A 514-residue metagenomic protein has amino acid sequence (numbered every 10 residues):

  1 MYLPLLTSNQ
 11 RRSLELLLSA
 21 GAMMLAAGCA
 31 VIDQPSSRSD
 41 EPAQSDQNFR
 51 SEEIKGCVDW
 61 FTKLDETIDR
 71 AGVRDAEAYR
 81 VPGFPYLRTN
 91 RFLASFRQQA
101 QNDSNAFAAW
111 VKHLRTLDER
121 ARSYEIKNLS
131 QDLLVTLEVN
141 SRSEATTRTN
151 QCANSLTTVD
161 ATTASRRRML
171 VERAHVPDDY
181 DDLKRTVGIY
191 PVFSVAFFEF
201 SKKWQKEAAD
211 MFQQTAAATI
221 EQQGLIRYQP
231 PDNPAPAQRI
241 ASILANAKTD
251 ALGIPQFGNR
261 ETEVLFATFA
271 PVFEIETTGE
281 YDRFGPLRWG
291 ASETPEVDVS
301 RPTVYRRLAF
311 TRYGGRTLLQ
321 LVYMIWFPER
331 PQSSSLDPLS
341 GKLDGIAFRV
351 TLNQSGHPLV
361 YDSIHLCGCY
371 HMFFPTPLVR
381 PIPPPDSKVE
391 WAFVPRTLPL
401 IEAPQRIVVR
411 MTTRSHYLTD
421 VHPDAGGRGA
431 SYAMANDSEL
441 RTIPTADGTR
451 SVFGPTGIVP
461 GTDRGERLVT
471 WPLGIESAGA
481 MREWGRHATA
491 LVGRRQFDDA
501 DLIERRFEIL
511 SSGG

Functional and structural regions predicted by a protein language model:
Y2-L18: Bacterial N-terminal signal peptides that target proteins for export
A22-M23: Residue-level detector of intrinsically disordered terminal segments
A26-G28: C-terminal motif of bacterial Sec signal peptides marking the signal peptidase cleavage site
A30-D33: Bacterial signal peptide processing site
P35-I243, K342-D344, Q354-G514: Domain-length functional cores that host ligand/cofactor binding and catalytic or interaction surfaces in mature
P191, A270-P271, T317, G493: Glycine-centered secondary-structure boundary/capping sites
Q222-D298: Charged, compositionally biased non-catalytic regions
Y281-Y361: Short N-terminal edge-element motif at the start of the domain
